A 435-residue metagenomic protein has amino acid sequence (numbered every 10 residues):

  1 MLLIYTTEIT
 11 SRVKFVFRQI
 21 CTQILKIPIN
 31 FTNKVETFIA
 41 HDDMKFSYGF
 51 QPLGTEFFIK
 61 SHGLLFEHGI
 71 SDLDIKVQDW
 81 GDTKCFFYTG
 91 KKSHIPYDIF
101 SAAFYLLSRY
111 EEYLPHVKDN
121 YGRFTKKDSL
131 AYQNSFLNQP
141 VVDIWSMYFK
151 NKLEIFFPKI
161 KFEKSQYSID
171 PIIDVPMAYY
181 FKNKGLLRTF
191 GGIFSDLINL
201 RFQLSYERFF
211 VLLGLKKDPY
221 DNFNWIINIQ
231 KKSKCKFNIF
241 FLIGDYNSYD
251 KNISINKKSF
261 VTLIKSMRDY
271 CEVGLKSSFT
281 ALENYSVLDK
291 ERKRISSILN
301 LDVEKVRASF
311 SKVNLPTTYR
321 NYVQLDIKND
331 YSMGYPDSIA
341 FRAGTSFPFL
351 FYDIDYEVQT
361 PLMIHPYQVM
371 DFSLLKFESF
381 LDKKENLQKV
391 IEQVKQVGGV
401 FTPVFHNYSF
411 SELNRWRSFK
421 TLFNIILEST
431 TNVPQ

Functional and structural regions predicted by a protein language model:
M1-I255, S297, F347, I354-Q435: Terminal accessory/targeting
V13, F279-V358, R415-W416: Catalytic domains of cell-wall/extracellular-matrix polysaccharide-remodeling enzymes, centered on de-N-acetylation
L25-I29, C271, V303: Secondary-structure boundary/capping signal
D174, K276, Y322: Conserved hydrophobic/aromatic pocket- or pore-lining residues that grip, position, or stack substrates in active sites
N222-K231, K257-R268, K293, S297-I298 (+2 more regions): Histidine/acidic residue-rich metal-binding segments in metalloenzymes
S233-L301: Acidic, glycine-rich loop-and-beta core segments that form the ion-binding/anion-interacting portion of active sites
G274, S338-R342, G399: Glycine-centered flexibility motif
G274-K276, S332-Y335, V404-H406: Short acidic/histidine-rich active-site segments
